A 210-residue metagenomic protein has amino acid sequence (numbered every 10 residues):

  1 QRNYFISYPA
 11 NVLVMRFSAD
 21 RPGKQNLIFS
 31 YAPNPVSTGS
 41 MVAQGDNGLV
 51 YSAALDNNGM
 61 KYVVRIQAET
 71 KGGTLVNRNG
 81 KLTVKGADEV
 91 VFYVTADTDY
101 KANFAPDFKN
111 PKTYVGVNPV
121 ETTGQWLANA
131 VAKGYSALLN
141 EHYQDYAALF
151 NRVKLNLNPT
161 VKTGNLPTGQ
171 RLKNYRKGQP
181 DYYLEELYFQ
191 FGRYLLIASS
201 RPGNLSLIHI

Functional and structural regions predicted by a protein language model:
Q1-L207: Aromatic-residue-lined binding/catalytic grooves and analogous aromatic/hydrophobic interfacial grooves in multimeric
